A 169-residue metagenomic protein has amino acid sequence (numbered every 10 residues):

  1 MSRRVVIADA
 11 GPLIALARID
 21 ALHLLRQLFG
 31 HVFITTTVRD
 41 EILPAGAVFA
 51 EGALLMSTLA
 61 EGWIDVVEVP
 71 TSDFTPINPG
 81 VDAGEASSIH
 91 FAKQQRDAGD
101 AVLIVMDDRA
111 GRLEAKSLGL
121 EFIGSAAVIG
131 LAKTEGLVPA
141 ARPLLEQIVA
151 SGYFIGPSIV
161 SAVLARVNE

Functional and structural regions predicted by a protein language model:
S2-L103, R109, S117-L120, P143 (+2 more regions): Active-site-proximal, substrate-binding regions of enzyme catalytic domains and RNA-binding/basic surfaces
A101, R112-E169: Acidic, PIN/NYN-like endoribonuclease modules and their adjacent C-terminal/linker elements
